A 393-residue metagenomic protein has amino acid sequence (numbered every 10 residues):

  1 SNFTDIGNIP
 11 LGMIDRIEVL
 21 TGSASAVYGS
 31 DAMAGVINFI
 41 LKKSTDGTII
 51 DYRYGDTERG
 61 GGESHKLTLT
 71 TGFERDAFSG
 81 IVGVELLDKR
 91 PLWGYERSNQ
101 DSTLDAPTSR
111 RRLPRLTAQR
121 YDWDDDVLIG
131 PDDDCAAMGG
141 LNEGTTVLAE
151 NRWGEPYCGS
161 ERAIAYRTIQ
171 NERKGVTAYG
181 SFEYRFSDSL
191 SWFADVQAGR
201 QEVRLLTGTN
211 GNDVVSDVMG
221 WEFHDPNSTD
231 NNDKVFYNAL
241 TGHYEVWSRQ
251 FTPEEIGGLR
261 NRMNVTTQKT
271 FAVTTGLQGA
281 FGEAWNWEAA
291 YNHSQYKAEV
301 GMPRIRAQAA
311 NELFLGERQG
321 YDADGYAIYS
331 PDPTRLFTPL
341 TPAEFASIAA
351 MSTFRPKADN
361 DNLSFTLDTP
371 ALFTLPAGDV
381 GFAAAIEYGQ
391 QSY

Functional and structural regions predicted by a protein language model:
S1, A26-M33, E63, E96-S98: Short, glycine-/polar-rich solvent-exposed loops and beta-turns at beta-strand/coil boundaries
S1-T21: Short acidic/polar hinge/loop motifs at secondary-structure boundaries that mediate gating or recognition
D5-G7, V19, D31-Y52, L67: N-terminal periplasmic accessory domains that precede and gate Gram-negative outer-membrane beta-barrel machines
L11-I14, G22-A24, K42-S44, R53-T57 (+4 more regions): Solvent-exposed coil/turn segments that connect beta secondary-structure elements in extracytoplasmic/periplasmic
L20, I40, D51, T70-E74 (+5 more regions): Transmembrane beta-barrel domains of outer membrane proteins
S23-V27, T57-R59, D88-P91, E202-R204 (+1 more regions): Short beta-strands and strand-coil junctions in structured, solvent-facing domains, enriched
T45-F73, E161-N171: Short strand-turn segments of transmembrane beta-barrel domains in outer membranes, especially the first one or two
L92, E96-P107, L128, D132-R173 (+2 more regions): Surface-exposed, low-complexity loop segments enriched in small/polar and acidic residues
